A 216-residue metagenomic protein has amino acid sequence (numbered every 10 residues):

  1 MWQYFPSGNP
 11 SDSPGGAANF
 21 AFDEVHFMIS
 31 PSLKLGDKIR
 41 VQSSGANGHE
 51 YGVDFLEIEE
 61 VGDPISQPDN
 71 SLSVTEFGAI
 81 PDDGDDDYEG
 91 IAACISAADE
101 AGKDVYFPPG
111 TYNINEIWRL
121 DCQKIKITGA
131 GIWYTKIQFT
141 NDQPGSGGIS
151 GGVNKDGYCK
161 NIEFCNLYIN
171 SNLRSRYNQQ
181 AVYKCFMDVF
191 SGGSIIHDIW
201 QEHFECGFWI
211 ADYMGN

Functional and structural regions predicted by a protein language model:
M1-Q67: Extracytoplasmic
Y4-F20, A79, P144-V153, A181-V182: Surface-exposed intrinsically disordered loops and tails
E24-H26, E76, E89-C94, V182: Well-ordered alpha-helical segments embedded in enzymatic catalytic cores
V53, D69, G102, P109 (+7 more regions): Surface-exposed or flexible loop/turn and strand-edge residues in extracellular/cell-surface modules
E57-G90: Right-handed parallel beta-helix/beta-solenoid
Y88, A92, S96-P144, I169: N-terminal extracellular ligand-recognition/capping segment immediately after the signal peptide
D156-N216: Right-handed parallel beta-helix
